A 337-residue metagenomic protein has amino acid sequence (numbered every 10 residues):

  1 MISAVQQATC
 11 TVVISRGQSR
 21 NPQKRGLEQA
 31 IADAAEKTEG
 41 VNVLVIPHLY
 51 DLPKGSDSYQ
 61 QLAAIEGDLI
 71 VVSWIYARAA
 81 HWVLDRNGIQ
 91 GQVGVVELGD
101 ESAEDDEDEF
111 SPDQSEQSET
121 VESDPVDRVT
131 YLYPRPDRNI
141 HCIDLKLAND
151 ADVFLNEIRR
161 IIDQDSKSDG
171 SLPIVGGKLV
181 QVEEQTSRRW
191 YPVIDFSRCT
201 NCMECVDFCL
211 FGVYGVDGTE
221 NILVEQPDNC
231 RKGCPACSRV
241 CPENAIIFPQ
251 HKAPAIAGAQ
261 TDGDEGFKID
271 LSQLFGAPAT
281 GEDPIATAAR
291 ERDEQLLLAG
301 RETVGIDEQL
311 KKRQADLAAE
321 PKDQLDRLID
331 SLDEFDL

Functional and structural regions predicted by a protein language model:
M1-V182, D330-L337: Iron-sulfur-associated redox domains of electron-transfer enzymes in respiratory and anaerobic energy metabolism
Q7, P227-L337: Flanking helices and flexible, charged tails adjoining ferredoxin-like Fe-S electron-transfer domains in multi-subunit
A8, N139, R188-W190, L210: A generic structural signal for well-ordered coil/turn residues at beta-strand boundaries that shape enzyme active-site
L27, S58-Y59, L84-D85, L155-I158 (+4 more regions): Surface-exposed beta-strand edges and their flanking turn/coil or helix-capping segments
V45, A79, D144, D150 (+5 more regions): Poly-acidic low-complexity segments
W74, L210, P242: Short glycine-/small-residue-rich Rossmann-like dinucleotide-binding loops
L179-E204, G212-R239, F248-A257: Ferredoxin-like iron-sulfur electron-transfer modules
